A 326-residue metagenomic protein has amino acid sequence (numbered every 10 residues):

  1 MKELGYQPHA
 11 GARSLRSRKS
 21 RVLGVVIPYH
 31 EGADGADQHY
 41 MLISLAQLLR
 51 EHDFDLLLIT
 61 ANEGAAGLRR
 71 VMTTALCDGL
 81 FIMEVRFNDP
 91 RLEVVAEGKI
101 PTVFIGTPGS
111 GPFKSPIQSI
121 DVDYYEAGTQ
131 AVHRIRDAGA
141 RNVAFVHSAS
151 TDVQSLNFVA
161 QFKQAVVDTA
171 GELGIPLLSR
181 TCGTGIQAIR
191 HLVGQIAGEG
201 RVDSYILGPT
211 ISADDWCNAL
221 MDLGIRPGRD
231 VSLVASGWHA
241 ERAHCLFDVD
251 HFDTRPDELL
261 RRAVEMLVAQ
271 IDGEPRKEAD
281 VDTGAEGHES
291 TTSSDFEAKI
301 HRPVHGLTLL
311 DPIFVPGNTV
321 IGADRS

Functional and structural regions predicted by a protein language model:
E3-R69, G79, A160: Amphipathic helical "hinge" segments at domain boundaries
R50-I59, K163-I186: Short beta-strand elements in bilobed, periplasmic/extracellular small-molecule ligand-binding domains
A66-L76, I189-E199: Short, well-structured alpha-helical segments in soluble
V85-T129, I211, G237-V249: Flexible loop/hinge segments that line or gate small-molecule binding clefts
S119-V146, I186-G194, D253-R276: Hydrophobic alpha-helical segments within soluble ligand-binding/sensing domains
A131-I175, A279-G287, I300-T319: An alpha-beta-alpha
R190, A197-S326: Flexible loop/turn connectors
